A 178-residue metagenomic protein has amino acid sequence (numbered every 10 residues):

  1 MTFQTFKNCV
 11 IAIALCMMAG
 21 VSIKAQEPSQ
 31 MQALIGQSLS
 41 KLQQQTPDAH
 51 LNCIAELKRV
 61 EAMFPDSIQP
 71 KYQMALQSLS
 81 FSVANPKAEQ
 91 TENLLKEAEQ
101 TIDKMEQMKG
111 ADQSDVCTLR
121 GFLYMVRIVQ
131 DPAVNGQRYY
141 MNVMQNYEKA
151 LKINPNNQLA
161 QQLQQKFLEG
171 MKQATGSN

Functional and structural regions predicted by a protein language model:
M1-M31: Bacterial Sec-dependent N-terminal signal peptides
I23-F64, I68, Y72-Q73: N-terminal leader/linker segments that initiate helical-solenoid repeat arrays
S38-P47, S80-E89, G121, V126-N135 (+2 more regions): Short coil/turn linking the two alpha-helices of tandem helical-hairpin repeats
Q43-K58, Q90-T101, Q137-M141: Helix-turn-helix repeat elements of alpha-solenoid scaffolds
M63, M108-K109, I153: Structural marker of alpha-solenoid helical repeat scaffolds
S67, D112-Q113, N156-N157: Residue-level recognition of tetratricopeptide repeat
